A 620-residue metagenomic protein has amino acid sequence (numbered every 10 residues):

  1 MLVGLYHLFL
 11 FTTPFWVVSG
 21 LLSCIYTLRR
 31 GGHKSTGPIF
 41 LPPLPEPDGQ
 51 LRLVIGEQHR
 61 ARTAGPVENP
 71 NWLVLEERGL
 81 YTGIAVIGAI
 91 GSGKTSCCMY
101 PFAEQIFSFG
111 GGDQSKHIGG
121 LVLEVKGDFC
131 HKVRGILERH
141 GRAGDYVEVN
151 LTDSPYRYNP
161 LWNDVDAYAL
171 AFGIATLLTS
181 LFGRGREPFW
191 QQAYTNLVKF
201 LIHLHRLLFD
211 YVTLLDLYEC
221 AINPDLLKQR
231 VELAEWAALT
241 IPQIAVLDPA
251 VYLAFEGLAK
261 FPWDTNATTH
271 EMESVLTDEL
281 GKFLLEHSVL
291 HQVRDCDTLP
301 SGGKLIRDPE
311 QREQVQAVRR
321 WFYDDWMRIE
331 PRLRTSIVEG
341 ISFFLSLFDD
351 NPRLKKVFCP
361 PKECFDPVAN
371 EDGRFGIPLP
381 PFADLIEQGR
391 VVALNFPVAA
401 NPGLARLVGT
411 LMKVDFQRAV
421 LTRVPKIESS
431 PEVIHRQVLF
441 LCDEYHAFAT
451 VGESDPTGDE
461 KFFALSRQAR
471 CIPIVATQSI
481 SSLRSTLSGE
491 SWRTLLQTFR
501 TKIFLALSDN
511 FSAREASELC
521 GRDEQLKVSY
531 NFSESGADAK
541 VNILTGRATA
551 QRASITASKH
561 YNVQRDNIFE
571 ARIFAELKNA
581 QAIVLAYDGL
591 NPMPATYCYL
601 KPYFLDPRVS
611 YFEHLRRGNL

Functional and structural regions predicted by a protein language model:
M1-G49: N-terminal accessory nucleic-acid engagement/regulatory domains that precede and modulate ATP-driven motor cores
H33-S35, R60, P66-N71, L75-C471 (+3 more regions): P-loop NTPase motor domains
L41-L73: N-terminal pre-Walker A segment at the start of P-loop NTPase domains
F189-T195, H203, G340, P381-A383 (+2 more regions): P-loop NTPase motor core of the ASCE superfamily
Q478-S482: Conserved H-loop
